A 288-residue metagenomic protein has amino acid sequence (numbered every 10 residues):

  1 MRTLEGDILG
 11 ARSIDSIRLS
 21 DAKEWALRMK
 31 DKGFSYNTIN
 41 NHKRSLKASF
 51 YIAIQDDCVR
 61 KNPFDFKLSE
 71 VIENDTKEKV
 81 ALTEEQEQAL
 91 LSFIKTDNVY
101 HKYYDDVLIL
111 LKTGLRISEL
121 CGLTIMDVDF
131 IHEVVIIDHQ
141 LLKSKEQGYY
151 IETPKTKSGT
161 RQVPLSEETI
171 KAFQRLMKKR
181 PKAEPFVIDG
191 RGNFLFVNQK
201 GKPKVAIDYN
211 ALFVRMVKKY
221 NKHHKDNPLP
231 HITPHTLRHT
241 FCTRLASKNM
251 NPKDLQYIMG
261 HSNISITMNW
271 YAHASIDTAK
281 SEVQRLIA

Functional and structural regions predicted by a protein language model:
M1-E5, K43-I54, V107-G114: Short, amphipathic alpha-helical segments that act as regulatory/interfacial helices in nucleotide-processing proteins
M1-G33, Y51-I52: Basic/aromatic-enriched alpha-helical hairpins
K32, Y36, S92-H101, T113 (+5 more regions): Short, basic (Lys/Arg/His-rich) helix/loop patches that form interaction surfaces in the mid-to-C-terminal regions
N40, Q55, V59-L123, I131 (+3 more regions): Basic, Lys/Arg- and aromatic-enriched nucleic-acid-binding interface segment
I54-P63, F130-H132, H139, M177-V187 (+1 more regions): Proline-centered turn/helix-capping motifs that create local helix->coil transitions or kinks
G122-P181: Conserved tyrosine-mediated DNA breakage-rejoining catalytic core shared by Y-recombinases
D127-V134, M250-N269: Short, polar N-cap/turn motifs at the start of nucleic acid-interacting alpha helices
E146-I151, K248, N269, H273-A288: DNA/chromatin major-groove-contacting recognition/catalytic segments
